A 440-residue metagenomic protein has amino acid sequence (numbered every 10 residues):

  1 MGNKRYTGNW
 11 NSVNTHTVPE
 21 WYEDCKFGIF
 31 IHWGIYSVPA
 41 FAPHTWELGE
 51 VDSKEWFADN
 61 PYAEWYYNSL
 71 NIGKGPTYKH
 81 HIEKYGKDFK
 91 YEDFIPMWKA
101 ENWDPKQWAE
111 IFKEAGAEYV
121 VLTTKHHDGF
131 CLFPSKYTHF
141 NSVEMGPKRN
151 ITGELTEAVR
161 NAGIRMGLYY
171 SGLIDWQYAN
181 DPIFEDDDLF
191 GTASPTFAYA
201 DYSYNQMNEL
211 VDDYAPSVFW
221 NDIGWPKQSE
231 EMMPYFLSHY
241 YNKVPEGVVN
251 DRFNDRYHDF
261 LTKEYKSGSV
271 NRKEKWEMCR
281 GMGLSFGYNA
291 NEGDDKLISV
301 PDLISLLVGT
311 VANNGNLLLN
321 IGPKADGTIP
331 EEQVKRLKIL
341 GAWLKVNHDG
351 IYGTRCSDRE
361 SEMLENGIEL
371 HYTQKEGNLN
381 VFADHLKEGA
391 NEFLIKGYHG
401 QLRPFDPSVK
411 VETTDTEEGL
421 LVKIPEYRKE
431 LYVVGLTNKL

Functional and structural regions predicted by a protein language model:
M1-L440: Mature catalytic domains of secreted/periplasmic carbohydrate-active enzymes
